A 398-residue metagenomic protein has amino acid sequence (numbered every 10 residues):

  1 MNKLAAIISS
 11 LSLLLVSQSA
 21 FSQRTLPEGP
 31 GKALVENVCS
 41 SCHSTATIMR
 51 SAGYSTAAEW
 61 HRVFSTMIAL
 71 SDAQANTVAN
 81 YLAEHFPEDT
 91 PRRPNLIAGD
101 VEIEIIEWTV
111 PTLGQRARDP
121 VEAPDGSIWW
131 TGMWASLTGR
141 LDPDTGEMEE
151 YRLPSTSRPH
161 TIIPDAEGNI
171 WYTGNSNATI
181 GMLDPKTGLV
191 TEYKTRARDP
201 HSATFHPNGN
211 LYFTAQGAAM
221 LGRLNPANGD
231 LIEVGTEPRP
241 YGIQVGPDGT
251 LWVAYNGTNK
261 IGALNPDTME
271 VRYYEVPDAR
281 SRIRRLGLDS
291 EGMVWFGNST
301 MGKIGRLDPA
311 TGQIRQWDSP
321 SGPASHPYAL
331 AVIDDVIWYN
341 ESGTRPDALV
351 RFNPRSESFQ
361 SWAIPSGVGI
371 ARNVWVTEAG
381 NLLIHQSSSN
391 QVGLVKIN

Functional and structural regions predicted by a protein language model:
Q18-L34: Electrostatic cytochrome c docking/interface patches
E28, K32, S44-L70, E149-R152: Gly/Gly-Pro-rich "capping" loops immediately C-terminal to redox-active cysteine motifs in periplasmic/lumenal
V35-A46, V78, L82: The canonical Cys-X-X-Cys-His
H43, W129-W134, I170-N177, L211-A218 (+4 more regions): Conserved beta-strand positions in repeat-built beta-propeller and related beta-rich domains
A69-P94, L382: C-terminal capping alpha-helices of c-type cytochrome domains
L113-P124, S155-E167, R196-N208, E237-D248 (+6 more regions): Beta-rich, blade/repeat-based domains predominating in secreted/periplasmic proteins but also intracellular
D142-G146, D184-G188, N225-G229, N265-M269 (+3 more regions): Short loop/turn segments that connect beta-strands within beta-propeller blades
G369-N398: Blade-level signature of beta-propeller repeat domains, shared across WD40, Kelch, NHL, RCC1 and BNR/Asp-box propellers
